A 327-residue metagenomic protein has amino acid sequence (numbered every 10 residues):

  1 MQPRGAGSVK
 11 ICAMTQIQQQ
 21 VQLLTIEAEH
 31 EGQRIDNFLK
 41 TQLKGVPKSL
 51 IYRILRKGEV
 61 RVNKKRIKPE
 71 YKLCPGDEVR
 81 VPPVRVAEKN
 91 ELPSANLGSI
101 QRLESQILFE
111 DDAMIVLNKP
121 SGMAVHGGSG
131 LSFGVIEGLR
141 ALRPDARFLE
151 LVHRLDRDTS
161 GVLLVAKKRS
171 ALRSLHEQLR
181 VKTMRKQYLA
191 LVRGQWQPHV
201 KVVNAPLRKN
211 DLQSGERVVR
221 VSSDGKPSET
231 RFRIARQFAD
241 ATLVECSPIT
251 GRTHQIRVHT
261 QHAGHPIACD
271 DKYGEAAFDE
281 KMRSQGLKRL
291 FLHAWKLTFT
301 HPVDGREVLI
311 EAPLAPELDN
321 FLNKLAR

Functional and structural regions predicted by a protein language model:
Q2-Q213, L314-A326: RNA pseudouridine synthases
N63, H126-G127, V221, V244 (+1 more regions): Thr-Gly-centered strand-to-loop micro-motif
E88-N90, L212-E216, P227-E229, A276-M282: Short Pro/Gly-enriched beta-strand edge/turn motifs at strand-loop
P93-A95, L103-E104, E216-S222, K281-G286: Short, P/G- and charge-enriched loop/turn segments at secondary-structure junctions
I107, V192, R231-I234, I267: Conserved hydrophobic positions within beta-strands
S132, R185, G264-D279, K324: Flexible glycine-rich active-site/ligand-binding loops centered on an Asp-His dyad
D145-H176, R185, A205-A263, L292-R327: The conserved catalytic core of RNA pseudouridine synthases
I267-F299: RNA substrate-recognition surfaces in RNA-acting enzymes
